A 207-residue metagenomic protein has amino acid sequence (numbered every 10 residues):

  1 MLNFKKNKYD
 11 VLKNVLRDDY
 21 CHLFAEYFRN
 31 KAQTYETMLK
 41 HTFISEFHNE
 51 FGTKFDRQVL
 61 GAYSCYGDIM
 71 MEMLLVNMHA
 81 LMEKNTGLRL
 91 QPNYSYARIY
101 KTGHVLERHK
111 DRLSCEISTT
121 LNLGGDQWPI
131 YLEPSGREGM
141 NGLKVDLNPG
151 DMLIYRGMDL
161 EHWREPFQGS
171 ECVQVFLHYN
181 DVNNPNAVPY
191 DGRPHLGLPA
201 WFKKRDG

Functional and structural regions predicted by a protein language model:
M1-T86: Non-heme Fe(II)/2-oxoglutarate
N3-K6, Q91, E171: A short, polar/charged loop/turn motif at coil->beta-strand junctions and beta-hairpin connectors
F4, S95-Y96, L143: Short hydrophobic/aromatic segments of transmembrane alpha-helices and their interfaces
Y9-V11, I99, Q174-F176: Ordered hydrophobic segments in well-structured contexts
Q58-V59, Y63, L74-Y131: Conserved double-stranded beta-helix
T102-W163, E171-V175, N180-H195: Catalytic core of non-heme Fe(II) oxygenases with the double-stranded beta-helix
Y190-G207: Glycine- and charge-enriched low-complexity intrinsically disordered segments
